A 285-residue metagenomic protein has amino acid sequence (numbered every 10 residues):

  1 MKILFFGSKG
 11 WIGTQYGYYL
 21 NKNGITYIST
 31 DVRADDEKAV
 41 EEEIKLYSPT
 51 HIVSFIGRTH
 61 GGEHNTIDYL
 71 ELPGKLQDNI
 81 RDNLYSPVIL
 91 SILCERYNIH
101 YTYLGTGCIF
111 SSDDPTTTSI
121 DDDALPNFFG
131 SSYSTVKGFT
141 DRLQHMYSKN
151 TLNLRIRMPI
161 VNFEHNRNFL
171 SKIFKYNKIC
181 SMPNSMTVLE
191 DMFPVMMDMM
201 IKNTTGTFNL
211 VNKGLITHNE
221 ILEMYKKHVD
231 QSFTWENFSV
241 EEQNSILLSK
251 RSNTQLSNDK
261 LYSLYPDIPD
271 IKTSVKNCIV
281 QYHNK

Functional and structural regions predicted by a protein language model:
M1-K22: N-terminal Rossmann NAD(P)H-binding glycine-rich loop of SDR-like oxidoreductase domains
F6, T30, I52-I56, Y101-G107 (+1 more regions): SDR active-site strand-loop-helix element
D36-L84: NAD(P)H-binding glycine-rich loop region in Rossmannoid oxidoreductase-like domains and their noncatalytic homologs
L72-S86, C108-L154, V161: Catalytic helix-loop patch of NAD(P)-dependent Rossmann-fold dehydrogenases
S86-C94, Y101, Q144: Hydrophobic positions on the long internal alpha-helix of Rossmann-like NAD(P)-dependent oxidoreductase domains
G130, R142-P194, D198: NAD(P)-dependent short-chain dehydrogenase/reductase
V195-L248, S252-N253: Mid/C-terminal beta-alpha module of Rossmann-like enzyme folds, strongest in SDR-family dehydrogenases/epimerases
P269-K285: Amphipathic terminal alpha-helices
